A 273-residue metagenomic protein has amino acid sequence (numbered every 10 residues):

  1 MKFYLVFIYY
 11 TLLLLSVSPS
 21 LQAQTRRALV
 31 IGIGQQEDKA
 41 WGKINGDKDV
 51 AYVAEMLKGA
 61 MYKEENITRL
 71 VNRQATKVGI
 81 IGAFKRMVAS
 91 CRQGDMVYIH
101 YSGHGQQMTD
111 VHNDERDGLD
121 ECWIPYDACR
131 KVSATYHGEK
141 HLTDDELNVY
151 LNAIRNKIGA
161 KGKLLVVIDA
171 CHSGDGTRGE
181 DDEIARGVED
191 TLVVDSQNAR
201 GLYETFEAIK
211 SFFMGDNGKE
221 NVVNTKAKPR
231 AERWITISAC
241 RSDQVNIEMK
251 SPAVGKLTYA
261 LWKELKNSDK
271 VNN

Functional and structural regions predicted by a protein language model:
V6-S16: Bacterial N-terminal signal peptides
L15-Q24: Bacterial Sec-dependent signal peptides at the C-terminal "C-region" and cleavage site
A23, G79-S102, Q107-E183, K270-N273: Caspase-like (clan CD) cysteine peptidase catalytic core
T25-W41: Short glycine-rich His-centered loop
G32, V50, A54, V71 (+5 more regions): Active-site-proximal C-terminal subdomain of hydrolase catalytic domains
K43, D47-A51: Short, surface-exposed alpha-helical segments at coil->helix boundaries
Y52-N66: Signal peptide-proximal N-terminal region of secreted/periplasmic/extracellular or secretory-lumen proteins
I67-K77: Short beta->alpha junction loops
